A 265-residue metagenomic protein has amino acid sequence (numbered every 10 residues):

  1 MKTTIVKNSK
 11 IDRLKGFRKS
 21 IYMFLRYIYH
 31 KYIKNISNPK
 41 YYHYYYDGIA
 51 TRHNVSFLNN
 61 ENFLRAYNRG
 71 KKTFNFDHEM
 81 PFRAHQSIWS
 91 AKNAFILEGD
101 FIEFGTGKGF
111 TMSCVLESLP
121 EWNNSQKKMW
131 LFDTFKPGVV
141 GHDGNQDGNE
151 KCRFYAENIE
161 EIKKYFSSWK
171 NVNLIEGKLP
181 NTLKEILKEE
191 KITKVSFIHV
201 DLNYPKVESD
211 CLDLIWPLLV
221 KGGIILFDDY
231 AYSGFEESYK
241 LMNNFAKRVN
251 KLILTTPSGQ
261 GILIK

Functional and structural regions predicted by a protein language model:
M1-F74: Membrane-proximal basic amphipathic "stem/tether" segments
K19, M80, A84-S87, M112: Short alpha-helical patches at coil-to-helix transitions and adjacent helical residues in well-structured domains
R52-H78, F95-K265: S-adenosylmethionine/decaboxylated-SAM
A84-I96: Conserved alpha-helix/loop element of class I SAM-dependent methyltransferases that forms part of the SAM/SAH-binding
